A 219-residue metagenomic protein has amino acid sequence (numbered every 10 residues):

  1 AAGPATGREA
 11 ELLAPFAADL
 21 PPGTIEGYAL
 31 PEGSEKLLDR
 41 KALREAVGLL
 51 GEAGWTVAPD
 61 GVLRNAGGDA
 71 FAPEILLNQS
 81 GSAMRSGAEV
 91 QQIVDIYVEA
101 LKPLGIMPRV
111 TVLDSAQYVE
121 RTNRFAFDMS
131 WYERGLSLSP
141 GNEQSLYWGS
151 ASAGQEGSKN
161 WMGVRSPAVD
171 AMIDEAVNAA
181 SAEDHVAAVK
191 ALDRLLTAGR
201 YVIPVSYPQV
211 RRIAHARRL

Functional and structural regions predicted by a protein language model:
A1-P31, E45-V47, A88-E99, V119-L219: Detector for C-terminal structural segments
D39, L43-A46, A53, L77-Y97: Bilobed "Venus flytrap"/periplasmic-binding protein-like clamshell domains and structurally analogous long
R40-E74: Immediate post-signal peptide segment of exported/extracytoplasmic ligand-binding proteins
T56-P59, S82-R85, I213-H215: Short, solvent-exposed loop/turn elements at domain surfaces
A70-M84, P108-T111: Short, well-ordered beta-strand elements
L77-Q79, V112-D114, G135-L136, Q209: Short, flexible loop/turn elements at secondary-structure junctions
Y97-P108: Short alpha-helix C-terminal cap/hinge motif
V110-E120: Short helix-initiation/N-cap motifs at beta->coil->alpha
